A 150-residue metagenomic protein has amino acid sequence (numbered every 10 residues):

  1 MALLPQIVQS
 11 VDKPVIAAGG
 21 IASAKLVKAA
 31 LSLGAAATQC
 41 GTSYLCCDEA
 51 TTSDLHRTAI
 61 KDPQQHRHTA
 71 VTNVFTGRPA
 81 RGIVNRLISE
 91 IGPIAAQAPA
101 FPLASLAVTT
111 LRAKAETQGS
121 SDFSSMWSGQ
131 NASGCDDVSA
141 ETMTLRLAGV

Functional and structural regions predicted by a protein language model:
A2-I16, A22-V150: Conserved active-site-proximal phosphate/metal-binding subdomains
